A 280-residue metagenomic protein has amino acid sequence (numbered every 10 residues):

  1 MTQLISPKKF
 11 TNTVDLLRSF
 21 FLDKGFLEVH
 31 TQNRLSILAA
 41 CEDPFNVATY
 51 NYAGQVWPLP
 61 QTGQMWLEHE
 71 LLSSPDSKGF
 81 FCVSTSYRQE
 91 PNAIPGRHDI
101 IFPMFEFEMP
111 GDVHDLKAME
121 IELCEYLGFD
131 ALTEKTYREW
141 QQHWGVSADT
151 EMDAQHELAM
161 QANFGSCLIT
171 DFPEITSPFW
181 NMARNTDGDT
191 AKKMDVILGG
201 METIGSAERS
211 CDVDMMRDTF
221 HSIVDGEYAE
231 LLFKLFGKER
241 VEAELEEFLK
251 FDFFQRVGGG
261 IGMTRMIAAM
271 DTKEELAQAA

Functional and structural regions predicted by a protein language model:
M1-N46: TRNA-binding/sensing appendages of the translation machinery
K9-T13, D112-M119: Short amphipathic alpha-helical segments
L16-L17, M119, E244: Short, hydrophobic/aromatic alpha-helical segments in well-folded domains
F26-H30, F129, V146: Short aromatic/hydrophobic-glycine micro-motifs
F45-P110, H114, K135-A280: A translation/RNA-centric and nucleic-acid-associated enzymatic feature enriched in Class II aminoacyl-tRNA synthetases
K117-G128: Short amphipathic C-terminal alpha-helix that caps PH/PH-like domains
L127-K135: Flexible helix-coil linker/hinge segments at domain or subdomain boundaries
